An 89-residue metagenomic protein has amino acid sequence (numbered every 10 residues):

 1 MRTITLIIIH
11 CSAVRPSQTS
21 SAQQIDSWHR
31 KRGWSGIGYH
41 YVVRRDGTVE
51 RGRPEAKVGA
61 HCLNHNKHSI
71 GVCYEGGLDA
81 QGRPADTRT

Functional and structural regions predicted by a protein language model:
R2-T89: Active-site-adjacent loop/helix surface patches within enzyme catalytic domains that shape the substrate-binding cleft
